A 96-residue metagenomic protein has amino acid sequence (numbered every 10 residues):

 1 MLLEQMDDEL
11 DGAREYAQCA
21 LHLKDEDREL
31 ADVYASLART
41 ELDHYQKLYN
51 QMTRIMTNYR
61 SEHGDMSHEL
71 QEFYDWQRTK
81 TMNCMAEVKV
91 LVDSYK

Functional and structural regions predicted by a protein language model:
M1-K96: Non-heme di-metal
